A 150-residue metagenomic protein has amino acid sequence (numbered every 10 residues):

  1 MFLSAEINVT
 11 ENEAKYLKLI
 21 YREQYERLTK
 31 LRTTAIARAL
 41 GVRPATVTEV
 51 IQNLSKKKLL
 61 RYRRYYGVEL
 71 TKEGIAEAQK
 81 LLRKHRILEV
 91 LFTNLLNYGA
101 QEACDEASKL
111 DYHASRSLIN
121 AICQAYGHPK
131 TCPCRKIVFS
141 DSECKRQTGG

Functional and structural regions predicted by a protein language model:
I7-V42: N-terminal helix-turn-helix DNA-binding core of bacterial DNA-binding proteins
T33, I51, E89: Helix-turn-helix DNA-binding elements, focusing on the entry/boundary residues of the two helices that contact DNA
R38, S55-K56, N94: Alpha-helical residues within the helix-turn-helix
A45, Q101: Key DNA-contact positions within bacterial/archaeal DNA-binding proteins
S55-R64: A short, conserved structural fragment
Y66-H85: Basic, amphipathic "hinge/linker" alpha-helix immediately C-terminal to the N-terminal HTH DNA-binding motif
S108-G150: C-terminal regulatory/oligomerization modules of transcriptional regulators
